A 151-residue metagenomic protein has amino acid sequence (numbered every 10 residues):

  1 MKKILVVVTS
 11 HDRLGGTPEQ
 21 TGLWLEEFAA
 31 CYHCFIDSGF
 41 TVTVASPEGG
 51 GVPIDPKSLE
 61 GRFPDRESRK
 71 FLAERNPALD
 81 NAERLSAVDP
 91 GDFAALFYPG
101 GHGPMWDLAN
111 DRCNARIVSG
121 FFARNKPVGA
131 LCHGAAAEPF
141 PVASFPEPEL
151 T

Functional and structural regions predicted by a protein language model:
M1-R124, A137-T151: Extended, subdomain-level signal for the structured scaffold at the beginning of enzyme domains
P127-G129: Conserved, well-structured core segments that form or line functional sites
L131-A135: Short, thiol/selenol-centered motifs that function as redox-active sites or metal-ligating centers
